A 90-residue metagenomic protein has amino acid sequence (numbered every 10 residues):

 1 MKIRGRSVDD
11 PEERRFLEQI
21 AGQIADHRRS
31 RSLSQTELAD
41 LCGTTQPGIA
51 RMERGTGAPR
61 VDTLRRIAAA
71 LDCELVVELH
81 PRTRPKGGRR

Functional and structural regions predicted by a protein language model:
M1-G22, R84-R90: N-terminal flexible/basic segments that precede or flank functional cores
E18, R29-S30, A58: Short amphipathic helical patch at the helix-1/turn junction of helix-turn-helix
G22-D40: Short basic helix-loop element that most often maps to the first helix and adjoining turn of HTH DNA-binding modules
I24, Q35, Q46, V61-L64: Helix-turn-helix DNA-binding elements, focusing on the entry/boundary residues of the two helices that contact DNA
L33, T44, C73: Short glycine/serine/threonine/alanine-rich loop segments
C42-A58: Recognition helix of helix-turn-helix/homeodomain-like DNA-binding domains that insert into the DNA major groove
D62-V77: DNA major-groove recognition helix of helix-turn-helix/homeodomain DNA-binding modules
L79-P81: Flexible glycine-/small-residue-rich
